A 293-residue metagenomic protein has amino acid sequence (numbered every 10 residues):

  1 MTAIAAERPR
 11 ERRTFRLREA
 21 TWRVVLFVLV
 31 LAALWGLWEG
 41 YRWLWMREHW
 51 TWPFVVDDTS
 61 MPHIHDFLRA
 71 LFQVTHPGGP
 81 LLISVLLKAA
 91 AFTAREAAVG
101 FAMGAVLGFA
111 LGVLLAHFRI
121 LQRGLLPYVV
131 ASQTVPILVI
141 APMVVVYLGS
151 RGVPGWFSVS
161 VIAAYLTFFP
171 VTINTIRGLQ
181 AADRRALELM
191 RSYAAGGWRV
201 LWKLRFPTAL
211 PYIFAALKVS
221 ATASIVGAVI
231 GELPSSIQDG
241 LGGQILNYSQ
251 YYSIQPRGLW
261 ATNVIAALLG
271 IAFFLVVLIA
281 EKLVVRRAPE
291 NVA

Functional and structural regions predicted by a protein language model:
R10-W45: N-terminal signal-anchor/first transmembrane alpha helix
R12, W45-A102: Periplasmic/extracellular loop-to-transmembrane helix junction in inner-membrane transport proteins
T59-F72, S235-Q250: Short hydrophobic, aromatic-rich alpha-helical segments embedded in or entering the lipid bilayer of multi-pass
V99-V129: Transmembrane-helix boundary motif in ABC transporter permease subunits
L126, V130-P170, R177-G178: Generic hydrophobic transmembrane alpha-helix motif, especially the helices
V161, W198-G231, A261: Transmembrane alpha-helices
N174-I213: Short cytoplasmic-facing helical segments at TM-TM junctions of multi-pass membrane proteins
W260-A293: C-terminal transmembrane helix and the adjacent membrane-cytosol boundary/short C-terminal tail of inner/organellar
